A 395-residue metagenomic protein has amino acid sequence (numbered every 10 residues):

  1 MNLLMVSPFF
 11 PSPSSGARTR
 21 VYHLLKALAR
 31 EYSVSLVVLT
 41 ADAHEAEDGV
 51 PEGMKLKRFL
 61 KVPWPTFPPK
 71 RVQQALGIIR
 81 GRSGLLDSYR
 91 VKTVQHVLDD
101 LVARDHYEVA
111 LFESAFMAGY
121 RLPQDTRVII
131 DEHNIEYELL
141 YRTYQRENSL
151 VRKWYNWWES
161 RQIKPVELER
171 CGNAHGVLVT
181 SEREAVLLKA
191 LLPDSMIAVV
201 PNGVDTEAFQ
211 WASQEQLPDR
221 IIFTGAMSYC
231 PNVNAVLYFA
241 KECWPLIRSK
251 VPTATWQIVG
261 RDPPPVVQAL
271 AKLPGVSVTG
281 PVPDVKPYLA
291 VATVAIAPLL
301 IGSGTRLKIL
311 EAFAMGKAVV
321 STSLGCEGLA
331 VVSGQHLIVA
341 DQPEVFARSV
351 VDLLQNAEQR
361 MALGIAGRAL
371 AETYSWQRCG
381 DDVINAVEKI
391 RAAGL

Functional and structural regions predicted by a protein language model:
P8, P68-G84, I129-P165: Acceptor-binding helix/loop patch of EC 2.4 sugar-transfer enzymes, predominantly nucleotide-sugar-dependent
H23, H96-D100, E136, K153-V177: Membrane-proximal helix-turn-helix segments that form the acceptor-binding/catalytic region of lipid-linked
H175, G275, P287-G304, M315-A318: Acidic donor-binding loop of glycosyltransferase active sites
R183, V200-G203: Carbohydrate-associated surface elements
V251, T255-P287: Nucleotide-activated donor-binding/catalytic signature segment of Leloir-type glycosyltransferases, i.e., the conserved
K308-E311, A318-T322: Short hydrophobic beta-strand element within catalytic cores of glycosyltransferases and related nucleotide-activated
L337-E344, D352-E358: Conserved acidic donor-binding segment of nucleotide-sugar-dependent glycosyltransferases
Q359-T373, K389: A short, well-ordered alpha-helix in the C-terminal region of glycosyltransferases
